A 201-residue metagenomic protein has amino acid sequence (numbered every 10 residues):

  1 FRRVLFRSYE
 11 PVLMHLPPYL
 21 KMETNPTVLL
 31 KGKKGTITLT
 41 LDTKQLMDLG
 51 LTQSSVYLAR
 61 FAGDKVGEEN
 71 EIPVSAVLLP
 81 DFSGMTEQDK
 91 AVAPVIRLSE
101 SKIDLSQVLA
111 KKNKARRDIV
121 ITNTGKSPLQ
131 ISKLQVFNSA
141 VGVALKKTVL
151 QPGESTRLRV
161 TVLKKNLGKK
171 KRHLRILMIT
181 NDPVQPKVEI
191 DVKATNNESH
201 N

Functional and structural regions predicted by a protein language model:
R2-F6, F61-G125, D182-N201: Long, low-complexity ectodomains and other extracytoplasmic segments of secretory-pathway proteins
R7-K34, K126-S155: Surface-exposed binding patches on compact interaction domains or structured appendages
S8-P11, Q53, E71-P73, R116 (+3 more regions): Exposed beta-strand and adjacent loop surfaces of beta-rich binding modules that mediate intermolecular recognition
K21, P26-T38, E71-P73, T86-D89: Membrane engagement elements in two modes
K21-V28, T38-D42, L98-S106, R116 (+2 more regions): Short structured motifs
G35, K44-Y57, E69-E71, K111-D118 (+1 more regions): Short, solvent-exposed loop/turn segments enriched in Ser/Thr/Gly
R117-T124, S132-V136, G142-N181, Q185-N201: C-terminal soluble interaction/assembly domains
